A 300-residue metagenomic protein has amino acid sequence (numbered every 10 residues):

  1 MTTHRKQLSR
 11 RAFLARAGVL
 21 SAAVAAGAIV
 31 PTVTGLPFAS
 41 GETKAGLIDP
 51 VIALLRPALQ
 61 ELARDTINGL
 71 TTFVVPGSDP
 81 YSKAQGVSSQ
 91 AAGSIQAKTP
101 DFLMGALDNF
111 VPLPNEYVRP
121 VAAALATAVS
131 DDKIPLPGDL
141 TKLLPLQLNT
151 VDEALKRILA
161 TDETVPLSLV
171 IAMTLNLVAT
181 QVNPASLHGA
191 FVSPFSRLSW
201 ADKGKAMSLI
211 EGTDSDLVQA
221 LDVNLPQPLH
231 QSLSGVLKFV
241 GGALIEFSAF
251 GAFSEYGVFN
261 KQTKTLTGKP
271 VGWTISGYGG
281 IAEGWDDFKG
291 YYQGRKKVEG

Functional and structural regions predicted by a protein language model:
M1-L8: N-terminal secretory signal peptides
L8-F38, S199: N-terminal export leaders
A12, G18, S40-E42, A63 (+2 more regions): Generic low-complexity, intrinsically disordered sequence content enriched in small uncharged/hydrophobic residues
P37-L47: Ser/Thr/Pro/Gly-rich low-complexity linker/stalk segments immediately outside membranes or between
I48-Y278: Acidic/polar surface patches and capping/hinge elements
T274-G300: Protruding loop/beta-arch "assembly-hinge" segments enriched in small, turn-prone residues
